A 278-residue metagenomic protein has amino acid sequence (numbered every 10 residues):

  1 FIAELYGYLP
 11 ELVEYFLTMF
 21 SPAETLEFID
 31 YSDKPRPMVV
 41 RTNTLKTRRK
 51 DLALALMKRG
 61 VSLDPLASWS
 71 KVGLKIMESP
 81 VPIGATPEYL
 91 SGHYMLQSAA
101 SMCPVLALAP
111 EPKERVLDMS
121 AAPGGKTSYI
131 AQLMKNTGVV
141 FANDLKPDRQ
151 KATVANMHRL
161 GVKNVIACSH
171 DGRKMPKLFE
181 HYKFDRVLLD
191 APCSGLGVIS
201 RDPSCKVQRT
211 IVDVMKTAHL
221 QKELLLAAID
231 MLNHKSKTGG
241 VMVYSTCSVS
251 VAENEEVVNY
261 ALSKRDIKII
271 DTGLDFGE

Functional and structural regions predicted by a protein language model:
F1-E278: S-adenosylmethionine
